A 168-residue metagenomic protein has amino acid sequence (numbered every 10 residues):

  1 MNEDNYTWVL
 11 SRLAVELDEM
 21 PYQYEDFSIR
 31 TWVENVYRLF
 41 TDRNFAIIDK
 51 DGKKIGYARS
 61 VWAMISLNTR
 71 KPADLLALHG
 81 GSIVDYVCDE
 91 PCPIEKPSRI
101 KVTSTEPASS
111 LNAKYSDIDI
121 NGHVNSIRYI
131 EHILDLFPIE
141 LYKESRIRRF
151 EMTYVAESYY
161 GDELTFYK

Functional and structural regions predicted by a protein language model:
M1-R12, I55-R59, S66-R148: Hot-dog-fold acyl-thioester-processing enzymes
L10, T165-K168: Short, intrinsically disordered, charge-balanced linker/junction segments flanking boundaries in proteins
E16-S98, Y154-G161, Y167: HotDog/MaoC-like acyl-thioester-processing domains
